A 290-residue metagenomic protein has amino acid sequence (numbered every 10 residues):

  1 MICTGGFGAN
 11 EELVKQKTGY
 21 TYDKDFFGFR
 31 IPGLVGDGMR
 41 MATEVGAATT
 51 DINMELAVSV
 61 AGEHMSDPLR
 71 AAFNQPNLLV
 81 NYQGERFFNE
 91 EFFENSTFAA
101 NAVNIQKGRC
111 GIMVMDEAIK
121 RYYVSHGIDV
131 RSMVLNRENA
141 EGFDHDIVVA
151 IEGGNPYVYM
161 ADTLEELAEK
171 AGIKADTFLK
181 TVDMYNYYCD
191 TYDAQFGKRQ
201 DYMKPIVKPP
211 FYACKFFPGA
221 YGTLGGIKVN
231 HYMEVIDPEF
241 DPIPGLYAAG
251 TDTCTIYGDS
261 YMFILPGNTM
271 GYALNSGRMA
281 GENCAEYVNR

Functional and structural regions predicted by a protein language model:
I2-V60, S66, I264, M270-A273 (+1 more regions): Glycine-rich loop(s) and the adjacent beta-strand/alpha-helix scaffold that form part
C3-T4, Y82, A249-D252: Short, well-ordered coil/turn residues at beta-beta hairpins and beta-strand->alpha-helix junctions within
F29-I31, D67-R70, V103, F216-A220 (+1 more regions): Short Gly/Pro-enriched turn/cap motifs at secondary-structure boundaries
M39-M41, V45-K170: An anion/pyrophosphate-binding glycine-rich loop and adjacent beta-alpha core in soluble alpha-beta enzymes
E55-G62, N95-A99, G219-L224, D252-M270: Glycine-rich phosphate/pyrophosphate-binding beta-alpha loops
Y82-Q83, H231, P238, N275: Short, ordered coil/turn segments that flank beta-strands lining enzyme active or ligand-binding pockets
T177-F263: A glycine-rich dinucleotide-binding beta-alpha-beta segment and adjacent secondary-structure elements that constitute
